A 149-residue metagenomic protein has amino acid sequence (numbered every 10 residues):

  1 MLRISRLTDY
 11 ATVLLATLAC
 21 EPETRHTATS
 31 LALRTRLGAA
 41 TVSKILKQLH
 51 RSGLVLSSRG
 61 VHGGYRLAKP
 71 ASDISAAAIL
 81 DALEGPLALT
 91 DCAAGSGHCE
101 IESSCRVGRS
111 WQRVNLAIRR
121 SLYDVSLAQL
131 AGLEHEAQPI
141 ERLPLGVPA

Functional and structural regions predicted by a protein language model:
M1-V13: Short alpha-helical segments that sit at the start of domains
A19-E23, K69-P70: Short helix-capping/hinge SLiMs at alpha-helix to coil transitions
H26-R36: A short alpha-helical element within helix-turn-helix/winged-helix DNA-binding domains across DNA-binding proteins
L33, H50-R51: Alpha-helical residues within the helix-turn-helix
G38-T41: Short coil turns linking two alpha-helices in DNA-binding domains
G53-A68: Beta-hairpin "wing" of winged helix-turn-helix
A76, H98-A149: C-terminal regulatory/oligomerization modules of transcriptional regulators
